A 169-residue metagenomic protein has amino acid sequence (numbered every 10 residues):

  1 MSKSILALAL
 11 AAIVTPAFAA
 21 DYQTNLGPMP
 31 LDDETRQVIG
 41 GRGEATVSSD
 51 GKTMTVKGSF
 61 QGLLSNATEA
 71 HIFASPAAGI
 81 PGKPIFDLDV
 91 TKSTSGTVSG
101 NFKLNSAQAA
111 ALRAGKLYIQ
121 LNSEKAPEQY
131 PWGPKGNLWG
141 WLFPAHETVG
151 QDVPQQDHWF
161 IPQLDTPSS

Functional and structural regions predicted by a protein language model:
M1-L6: Bacterial N-terminal signal peptides that target proteins for export
V14-P16: N-terminal signal peptide c-region/cleavage motif recognized by signal peptidases
F18-S169: N-terminal leader/targeting pre-sequences
